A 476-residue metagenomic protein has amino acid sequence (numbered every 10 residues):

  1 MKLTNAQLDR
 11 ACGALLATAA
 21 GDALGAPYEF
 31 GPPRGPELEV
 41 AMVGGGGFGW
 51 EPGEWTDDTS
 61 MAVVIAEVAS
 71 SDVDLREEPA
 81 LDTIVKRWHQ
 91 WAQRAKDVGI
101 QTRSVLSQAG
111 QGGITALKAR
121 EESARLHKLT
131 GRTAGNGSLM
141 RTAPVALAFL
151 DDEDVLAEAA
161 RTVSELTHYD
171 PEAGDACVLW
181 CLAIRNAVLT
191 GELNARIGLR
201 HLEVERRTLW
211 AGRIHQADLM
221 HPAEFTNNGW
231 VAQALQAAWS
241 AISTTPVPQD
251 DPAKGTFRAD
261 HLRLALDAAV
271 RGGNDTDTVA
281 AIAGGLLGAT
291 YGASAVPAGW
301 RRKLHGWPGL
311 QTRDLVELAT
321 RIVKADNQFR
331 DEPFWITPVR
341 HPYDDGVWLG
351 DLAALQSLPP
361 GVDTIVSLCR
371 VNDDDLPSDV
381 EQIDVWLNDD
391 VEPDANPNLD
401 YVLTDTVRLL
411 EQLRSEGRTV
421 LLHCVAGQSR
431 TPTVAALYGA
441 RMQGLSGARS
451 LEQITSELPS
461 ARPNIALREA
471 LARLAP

Functional and structural regions predicted by a protein language model:
M1-E332: Structured, active/binding-site neighborhoods that engage oxygen-rich ligands
L15-A17, I365, L421: Short glycine-aspartate micro-motif
V64-A66, A435-G439: DPxDG-like acidic metal-binding loop motif
V68, Q93, V105-S107, R370-V371 (+2 more regions): Beta-hairpin (beta-strand-turn-beta-strand) motif
A69, L147, Y291, M442-Q443 (+2 more regions): A broad structural signal for alpha-helix termini and local helix breaks/kinks
S294, P377-V380, A435-A436: Short amphipathic alpha-helical segments
W335-T419, A440-R473: Cysteine-based protein phosphatase catalytic domain of the PTP/DSP
L413, R418-A436: A phosphate-binding catalytic loop at a beta-strand-loop-alpha-helix junction that coordinates phosphoryl groups
